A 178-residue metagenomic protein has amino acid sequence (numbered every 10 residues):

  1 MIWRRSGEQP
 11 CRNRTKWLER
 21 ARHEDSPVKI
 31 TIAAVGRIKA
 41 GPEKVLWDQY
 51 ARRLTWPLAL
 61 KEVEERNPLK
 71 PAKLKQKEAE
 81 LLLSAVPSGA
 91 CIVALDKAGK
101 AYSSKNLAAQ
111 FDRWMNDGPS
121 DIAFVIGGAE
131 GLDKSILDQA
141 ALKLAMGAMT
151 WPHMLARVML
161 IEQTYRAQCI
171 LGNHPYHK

Functional and structural regions predicted by a protein language model:
P27-L54: N-terminal beta1-alpha1 ligand-phosphate binding loop
I38, K97-K100, G128-G131: Short glycine-rich anion-binding loops that position phosphate/pyrophosphate groups of nucleotides and phosphorylated
T55, G89-A90, A140-A141: Short, well-ordered alpha-helix to beta-strand connector turns
L58-A123: S-adenosyl-L-methionine/SAH cofactor-binding core of RNA-modifying enzymes
K134-K178: Structured adenosyl-cofactor binding patch, chiefly the S-adenosyl-L-methionine
